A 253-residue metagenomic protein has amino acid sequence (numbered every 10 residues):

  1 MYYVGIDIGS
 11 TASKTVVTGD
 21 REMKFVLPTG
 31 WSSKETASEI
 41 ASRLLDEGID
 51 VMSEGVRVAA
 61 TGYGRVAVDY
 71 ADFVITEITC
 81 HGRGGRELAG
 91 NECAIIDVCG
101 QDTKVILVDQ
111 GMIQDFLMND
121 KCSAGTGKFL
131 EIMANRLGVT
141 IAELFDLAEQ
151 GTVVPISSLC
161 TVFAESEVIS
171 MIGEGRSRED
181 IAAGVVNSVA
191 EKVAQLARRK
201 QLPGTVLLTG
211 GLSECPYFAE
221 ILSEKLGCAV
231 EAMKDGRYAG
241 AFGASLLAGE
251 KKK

Functional and structural regions predicted by a protein language model:
Y2-R43, I113, D120-C122: Short glycine-rich, Thr/Ser-proximal phosphate-binding strand/loop in the N-terminal lobe of ATP-dependent enzymes
G19-R21, V26-T29, I49-T79, Q114-D115: Short beta-strand-loop/turn "lid" adjacent to the catalytic site in phosphate-handling enzymes
V51-Y63, K200-L212, V230-M233: Short glycine-rich phosphate-binding loop at a beta-alpha junction
G64-D115, G243-A248: Conserved phosphate-binding catalytic cores of ATP/NTP-utilizing and phosphoryl-transfer enzymes
Q110-I156, C160, L246: Glycine-rich phosphate-binding loop plus the immediately following alpha-helix
G127-E131, M233-K253: Glycine-rich phosphate-binding/hydrolytic loop that grips phosphoryl groups
A164-R198, R237: Adenine-nucleotide phosphate-binding core of ATP-dependent small-molecule kinases
L202-K225, G236-G240: Glycine-rich phosphate-binding loops at beta-strand->alpha-helix junctions
